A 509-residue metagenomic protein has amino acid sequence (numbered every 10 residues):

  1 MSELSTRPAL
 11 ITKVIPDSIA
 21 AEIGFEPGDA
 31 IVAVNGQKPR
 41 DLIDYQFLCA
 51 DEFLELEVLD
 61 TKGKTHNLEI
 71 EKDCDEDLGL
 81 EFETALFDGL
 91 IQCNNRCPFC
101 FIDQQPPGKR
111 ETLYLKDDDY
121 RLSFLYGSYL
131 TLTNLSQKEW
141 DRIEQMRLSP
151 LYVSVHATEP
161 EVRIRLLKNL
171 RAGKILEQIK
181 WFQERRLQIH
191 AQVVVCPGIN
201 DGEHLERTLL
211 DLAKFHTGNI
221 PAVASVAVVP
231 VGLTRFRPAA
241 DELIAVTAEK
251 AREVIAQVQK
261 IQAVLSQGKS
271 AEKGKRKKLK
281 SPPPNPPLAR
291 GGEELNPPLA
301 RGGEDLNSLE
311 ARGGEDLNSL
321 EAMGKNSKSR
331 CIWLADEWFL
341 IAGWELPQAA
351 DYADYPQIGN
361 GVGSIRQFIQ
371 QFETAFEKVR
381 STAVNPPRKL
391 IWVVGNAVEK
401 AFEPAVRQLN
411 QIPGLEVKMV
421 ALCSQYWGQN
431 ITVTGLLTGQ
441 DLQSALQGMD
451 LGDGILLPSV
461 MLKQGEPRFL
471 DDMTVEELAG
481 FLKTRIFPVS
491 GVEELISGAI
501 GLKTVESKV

Functional and structural regions predicted by a protein language model:
M1-T6, L10, K273-P282, G292 (+3 more regions): Radical SAM enzyme core and accessory elements
R7-P16, G36-P39: Short, structured beta-strand/loop micro-motifs enriched in basic residues and often containing a Trp
A20-R40: Conserved PDZ fold ligand-binding element
Q46-F82: PDZ-domain C-terminal substructure recognizer with occasional recognition of PDZ-binding tails
T65, K72-P221, G232-I261, K277: Conserved Radical SAM active-site core
P150-Y152, Q188-H190, S225-A227, C331 (+1 more regions): Structural preference for beta-strand elements that scaffold enzyme active sites
I199, P221-E249, K269-E272, K277 (+4 more regions): Flexible glycine/acidic-rich beta-alpha junction loops that bind and position SAM and/or redox cofactors in anaerobic
